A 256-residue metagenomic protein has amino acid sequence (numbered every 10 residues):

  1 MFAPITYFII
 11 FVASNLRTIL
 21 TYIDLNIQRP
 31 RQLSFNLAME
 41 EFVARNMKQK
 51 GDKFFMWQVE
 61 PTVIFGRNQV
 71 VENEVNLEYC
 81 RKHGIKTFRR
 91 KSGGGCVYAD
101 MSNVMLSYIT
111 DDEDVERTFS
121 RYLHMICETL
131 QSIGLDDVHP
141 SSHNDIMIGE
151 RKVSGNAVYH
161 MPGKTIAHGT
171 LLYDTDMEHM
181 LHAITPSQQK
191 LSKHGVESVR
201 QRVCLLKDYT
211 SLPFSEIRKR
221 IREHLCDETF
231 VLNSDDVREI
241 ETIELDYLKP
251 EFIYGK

Functional and structural regions predicted by a protein language model:
I9-I10: Short, positively charged and aromatic/hydrophobic N-terminal segments
N15-E72, V158, R202-R218, H224-K256: Active-site loop/lid in soluble adenylation, ligation, and acyl-transfer enzymes
F54-W57, V97, V138-P140: Short beta-strand
F65-G66, N73-V75, T175-D176, M180-H182: Short helix/loop capping segments that flank catalytic or ligand/cofactor-binding pockets
V75-F88, R151, N156: Short, hydrophobic/aliphatic alpha-helical segments
H83-V104: A glycine-rich, hydrophobic loop/mini-helix early in the fold
M101-I217, I221, E241-K256: Catalytic beta-strand/loop module used to bind and position nucleotide/cofactor moieties in cofactor-attachment
